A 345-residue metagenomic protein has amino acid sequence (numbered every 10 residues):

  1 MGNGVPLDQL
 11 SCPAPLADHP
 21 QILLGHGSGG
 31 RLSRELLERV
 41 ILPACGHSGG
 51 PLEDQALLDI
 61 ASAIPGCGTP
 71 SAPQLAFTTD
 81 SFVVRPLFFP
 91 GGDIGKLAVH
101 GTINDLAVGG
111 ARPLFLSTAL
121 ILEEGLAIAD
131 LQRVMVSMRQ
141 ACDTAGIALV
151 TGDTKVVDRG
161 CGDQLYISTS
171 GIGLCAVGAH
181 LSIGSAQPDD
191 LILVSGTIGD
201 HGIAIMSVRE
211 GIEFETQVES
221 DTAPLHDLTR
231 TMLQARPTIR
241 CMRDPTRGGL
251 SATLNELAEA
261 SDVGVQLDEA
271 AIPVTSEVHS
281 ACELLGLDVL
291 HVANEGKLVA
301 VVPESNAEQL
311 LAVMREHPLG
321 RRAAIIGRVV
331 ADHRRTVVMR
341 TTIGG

Functional and structural regions predicted by a protein language model:
M1-G345: Helix-biased detector of long, well-ordered alpha-helical tracts
